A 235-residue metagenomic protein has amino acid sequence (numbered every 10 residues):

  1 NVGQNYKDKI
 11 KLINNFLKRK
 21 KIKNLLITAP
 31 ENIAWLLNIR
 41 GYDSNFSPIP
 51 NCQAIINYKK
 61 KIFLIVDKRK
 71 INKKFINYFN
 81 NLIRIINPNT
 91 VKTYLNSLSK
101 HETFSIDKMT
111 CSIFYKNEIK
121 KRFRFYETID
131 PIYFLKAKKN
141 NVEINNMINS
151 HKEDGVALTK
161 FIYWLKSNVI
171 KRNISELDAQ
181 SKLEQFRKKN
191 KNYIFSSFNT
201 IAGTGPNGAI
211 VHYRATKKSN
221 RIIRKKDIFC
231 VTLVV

Functional and structural regions predicted by a protein language model:
N1-V235: Active-site neighborhoods and metal-handling regions in enzymes and metal-associated proteins
